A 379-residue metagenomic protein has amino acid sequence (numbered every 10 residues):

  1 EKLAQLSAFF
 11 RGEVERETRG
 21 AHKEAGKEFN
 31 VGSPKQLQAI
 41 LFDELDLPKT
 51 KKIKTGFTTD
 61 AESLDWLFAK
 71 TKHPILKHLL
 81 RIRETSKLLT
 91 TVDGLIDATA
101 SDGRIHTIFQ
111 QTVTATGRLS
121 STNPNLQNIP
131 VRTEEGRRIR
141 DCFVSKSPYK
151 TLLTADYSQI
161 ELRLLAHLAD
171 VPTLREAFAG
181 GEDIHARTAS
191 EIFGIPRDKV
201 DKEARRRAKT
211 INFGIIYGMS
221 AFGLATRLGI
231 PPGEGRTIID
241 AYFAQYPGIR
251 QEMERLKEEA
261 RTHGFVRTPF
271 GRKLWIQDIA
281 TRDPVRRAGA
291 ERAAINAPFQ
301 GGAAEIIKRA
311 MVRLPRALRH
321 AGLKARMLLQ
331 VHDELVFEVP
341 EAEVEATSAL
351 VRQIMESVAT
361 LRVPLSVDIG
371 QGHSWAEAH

Functional and structural regions predicted by a protein language model:
E1-E134, V144-T151, S158-E161, R207 (+4 more regions): Conserved "right-hand" nucleotidyltransferase catalytic core of DNA-directed polymerases
E15, R19, F42, D46 (+3 more regions): Amphipathic, well-packed alpha-helical segments that form the structural scaffold of globular domains
V31, A177-A179, F299: Conserved, non-catalytic sequence blocks in retroelement Pol enzymes and Pol-derived host proteins
L47-K51, A169-G180: Cytochrome P450 catalytic domain signature, combining two hallmark sequence patches
K72, D102, H106-T107, Q111-T114 (+6 more regions): Conserved catalytic core of nucleic-acid polymerases
R140-L165, E176-K209: Conserved catalytic alpha/beta cores of large enzymes that bind or transform nucleotide phosphates and polynucleotides
T347-M355: Short amphipathic alpha-helices in soluble, non-transmembrane regions that often serve as interface/regulatory elements
T360-G370: Conserved short beta-strand edge segments in small beta-sheet-based binding/regulatory domains
